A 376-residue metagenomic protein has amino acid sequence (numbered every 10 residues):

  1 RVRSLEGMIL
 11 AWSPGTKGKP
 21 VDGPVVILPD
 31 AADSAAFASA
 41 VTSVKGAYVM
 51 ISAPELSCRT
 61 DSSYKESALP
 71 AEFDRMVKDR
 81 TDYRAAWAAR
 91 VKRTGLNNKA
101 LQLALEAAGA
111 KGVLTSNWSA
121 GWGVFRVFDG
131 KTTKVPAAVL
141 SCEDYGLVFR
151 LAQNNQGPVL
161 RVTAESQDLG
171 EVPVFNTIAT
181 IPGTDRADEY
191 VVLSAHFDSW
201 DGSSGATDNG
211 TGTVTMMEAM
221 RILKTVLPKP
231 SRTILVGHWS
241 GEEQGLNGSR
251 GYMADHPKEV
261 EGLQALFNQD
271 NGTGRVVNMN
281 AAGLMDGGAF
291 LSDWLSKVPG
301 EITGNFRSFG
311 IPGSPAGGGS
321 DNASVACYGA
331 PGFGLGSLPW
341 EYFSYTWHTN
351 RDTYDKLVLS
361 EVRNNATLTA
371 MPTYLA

Functional and structural regions predicted by a protein language model:
R1-D82: Noncatalytic luminal/extracellular "stalk/propeptide" segments of secretory-pathway proteins
R1-P14, G95, A100-Q102, A110-T132 (+1 more regions): Protein/peptide-recognition domains central to ubiquitin and immune signaling
V2-S4, K17-G18, G23-P24, G46 (+3 more regions): Metal-dependent peptidase/peptidase-like ectodomains
S13-A38, W122, V127-A206, E218-S231: Soluble metallo-hydrolase cores and metallopeptidase-like ectodomains found primarily in the secretory/periplasmic
G23-A31, F37-S39, D61-M76, A86-L96 (+8 more regions): Second-shell loop/turn segments in exported
I27, Y48-S52, K111-S116, A137-V139 (+8 more regions): Structural recognition of the beta-strand scaffold that forms the well-ordered cores of secreted hydrolase catalytic
A47-A86, R90-K92, L169-G237, P257: Catalytic-core environment of secreted peptidases
P136-L140, R221, Y342-A376: His/Asp/Glu-rich mid-to-C-terminal helical/loop segments that flank catalytic regions of hydrolases
